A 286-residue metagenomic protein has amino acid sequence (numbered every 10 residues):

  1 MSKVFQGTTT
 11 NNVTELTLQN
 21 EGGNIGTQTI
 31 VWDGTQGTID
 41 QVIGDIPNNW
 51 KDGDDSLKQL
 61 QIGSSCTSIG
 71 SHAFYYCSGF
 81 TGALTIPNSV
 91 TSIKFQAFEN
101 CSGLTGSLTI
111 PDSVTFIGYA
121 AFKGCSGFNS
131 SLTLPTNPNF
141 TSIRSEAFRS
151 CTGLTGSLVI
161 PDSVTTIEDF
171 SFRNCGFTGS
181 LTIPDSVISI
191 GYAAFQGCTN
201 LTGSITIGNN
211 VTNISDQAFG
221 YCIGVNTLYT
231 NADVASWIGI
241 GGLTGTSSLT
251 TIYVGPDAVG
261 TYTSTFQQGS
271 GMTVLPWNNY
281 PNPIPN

Functional and structural regions predicted by a protein language model:
M1-K3: Sec-dependent, cleavable N-terminal signal peptides
F5, N11, L16-E21, T27-Q41 (+11 more regions): Structural signature of tandem-repeat unit edges
G44-D45: Extracellular glycan-interacting surfaces
N48-D52: Leucine-rich repeat
G70-Y75, K94-E99, G118-K123, R144-R149 (+4 more regions): Consensus positions within tandem repeat domains that build extended binding/scaffold surfaces
H72, I240-G245, G260-L275: Short, aromatic/basic amphipathic alpha-helical patches
